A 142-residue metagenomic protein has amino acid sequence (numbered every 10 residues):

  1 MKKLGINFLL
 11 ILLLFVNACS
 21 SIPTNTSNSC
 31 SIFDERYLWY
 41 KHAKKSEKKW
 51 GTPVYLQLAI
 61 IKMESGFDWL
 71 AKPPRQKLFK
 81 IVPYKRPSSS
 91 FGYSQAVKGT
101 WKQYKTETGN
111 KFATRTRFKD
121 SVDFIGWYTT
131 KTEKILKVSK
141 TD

Functional and structural regions predicted by a protein language model:
K2-I11: Sec-dependent signal peptide recognition, specifically the positively charged N-region followed immediately by
N17-A18: C-terminal motif of bacterial Sec signal peptides marking the signal peptidase cleavage site
S21-D142: Catalytic glycan-binding domains that act on GlcNAc-containing polysaccharides
